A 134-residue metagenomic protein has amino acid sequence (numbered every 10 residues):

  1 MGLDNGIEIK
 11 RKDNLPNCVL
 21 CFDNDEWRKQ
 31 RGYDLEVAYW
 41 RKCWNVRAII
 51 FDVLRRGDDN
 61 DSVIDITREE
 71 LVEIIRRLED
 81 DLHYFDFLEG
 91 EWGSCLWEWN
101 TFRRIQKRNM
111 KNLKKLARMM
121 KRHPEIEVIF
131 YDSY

Functional and structural regions predicted by a protein language model:
M1-I126, S133-Y134: Acidic (Asp/Glu-rich) sequence patches and key acidic residues that form negatively charged surfaces used
